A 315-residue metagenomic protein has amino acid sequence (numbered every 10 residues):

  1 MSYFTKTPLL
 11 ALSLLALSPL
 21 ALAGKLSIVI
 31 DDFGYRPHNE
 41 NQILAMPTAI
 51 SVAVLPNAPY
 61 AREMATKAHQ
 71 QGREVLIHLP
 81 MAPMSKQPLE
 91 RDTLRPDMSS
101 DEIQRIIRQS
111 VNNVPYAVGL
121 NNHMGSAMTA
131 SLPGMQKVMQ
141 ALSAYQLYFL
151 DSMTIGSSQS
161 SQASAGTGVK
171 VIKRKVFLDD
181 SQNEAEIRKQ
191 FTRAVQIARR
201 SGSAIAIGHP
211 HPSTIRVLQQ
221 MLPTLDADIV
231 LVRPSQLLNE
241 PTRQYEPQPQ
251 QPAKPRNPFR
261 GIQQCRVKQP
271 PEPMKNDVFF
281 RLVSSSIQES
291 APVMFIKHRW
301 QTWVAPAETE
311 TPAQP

Functional and structural regions predicted by a protein language model:
M1-L9: Bacterial N-terminal signal peptides that target proteins for export
L10-A11, A21-L22: Cleavable N-terminal signal peptides
A16-P19: N-terminal signal peptide c-region/cleavage motif recognized by signal peptidases
L22-Q87: Active-site beta->alpha N-cap acidic-glycine motif
K25-S27, A49-A53, G72-L76, V118-N121 (+3 more regions): Structural preference for beta-strand elements that scaffold enzyme active sites
A68-Y116: Substrate-binding cleft of extracellular glycoside hydrolase catalytic domains
S100-F191, R199, H209-V230, Q236: Catalytic domains of cell-wall/extracellular-matrix polysaccharide-remodeling enzymes, centered on de-N-acetylation
A144-T154, S213-Q314: C-terminal domain-boundary segment and adjacent tail
